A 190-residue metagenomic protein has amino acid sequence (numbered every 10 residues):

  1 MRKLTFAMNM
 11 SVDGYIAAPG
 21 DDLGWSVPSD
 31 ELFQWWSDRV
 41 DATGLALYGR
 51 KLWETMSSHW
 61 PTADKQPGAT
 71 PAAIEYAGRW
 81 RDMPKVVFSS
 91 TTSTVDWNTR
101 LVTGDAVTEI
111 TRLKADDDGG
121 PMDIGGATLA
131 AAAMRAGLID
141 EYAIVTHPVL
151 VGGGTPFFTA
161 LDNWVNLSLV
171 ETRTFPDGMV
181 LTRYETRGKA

Functional and structural regions predicted by a protein language model:
M1-A190: Enzymes that bind and transform nitrogen-containing heteroaromatic metabolites
